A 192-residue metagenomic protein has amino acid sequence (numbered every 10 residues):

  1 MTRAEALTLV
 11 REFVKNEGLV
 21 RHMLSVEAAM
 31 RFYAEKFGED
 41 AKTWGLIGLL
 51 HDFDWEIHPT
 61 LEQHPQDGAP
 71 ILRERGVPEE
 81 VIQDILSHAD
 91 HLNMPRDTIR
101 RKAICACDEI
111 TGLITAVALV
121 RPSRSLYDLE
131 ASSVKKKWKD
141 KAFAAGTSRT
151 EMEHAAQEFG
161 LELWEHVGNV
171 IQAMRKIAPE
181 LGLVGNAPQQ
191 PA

Functional and structural regions predicted by a protein language model:
M1, E5, R21-S25, Q63 (+6 more regions): Conserved active-site and cofactor/substrate-binding residues in soluble primary-metabolism enzymes
M1-E5, V184-A192: Basic/polar N-terminal segments that are highly enriched at the extreme N-terminus, encompassing both cleavable
M1-L61: Acidic/His-rich, divalent-metal-binding segments that scaffold phosphate/diphosphate chemistry
L7, R11, L24-E27, R31 (+5 more regions): Predominant activation on well-ordered alpha-helical scaffold segments within soluble catalytic domains
V14, S132-N186: C-terminal binding/interaction regions
N16, R100-A103, W164: Amphipathic, non-membrane alpha-helical segments in soluble helical-bundle scaffolds
F37-K141, E153: Divalent metal-dependent catalytic cores for phosphoryl transfer on phosphate-bearing substrates
